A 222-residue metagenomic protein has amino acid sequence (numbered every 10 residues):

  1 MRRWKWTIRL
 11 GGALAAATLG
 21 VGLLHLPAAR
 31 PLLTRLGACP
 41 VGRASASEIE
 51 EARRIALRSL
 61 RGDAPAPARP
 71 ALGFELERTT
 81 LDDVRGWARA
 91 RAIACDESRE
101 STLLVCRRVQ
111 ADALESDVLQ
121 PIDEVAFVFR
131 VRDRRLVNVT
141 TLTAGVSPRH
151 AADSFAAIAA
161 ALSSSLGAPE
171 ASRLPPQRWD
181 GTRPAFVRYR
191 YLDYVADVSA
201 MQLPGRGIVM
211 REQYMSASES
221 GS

Functional and structural regions predicted by a protein language model:
M1-R2: N-terminal secretory signal peptides that target proteins for export/translocation
K5-R9, A17-L104, N138-S222: Non-cytosolic coordination micro-motifs
P67-P70, R107-S116, I122-E124: N-terminal post-signal-peptidase region of extra-cytosolic proteins
I122-A126, R134-L136, P184: Extracytoplasmic
V125-R130, A196-A200: Hydrophobic/aromatic beta-strand elements that line small-molecule binding cavities or substrate pockets in beta-rich
F127-R130, R135, A151-S154: Generic detector of bulky aromatic hydrophobic side chains
